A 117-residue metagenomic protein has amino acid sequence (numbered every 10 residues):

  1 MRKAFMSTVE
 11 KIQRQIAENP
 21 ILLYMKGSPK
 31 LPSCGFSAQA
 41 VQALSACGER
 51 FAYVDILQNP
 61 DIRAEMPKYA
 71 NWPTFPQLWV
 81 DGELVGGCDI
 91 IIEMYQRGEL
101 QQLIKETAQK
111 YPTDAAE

Functional and structural regions predicted by a protein language model:
M1-F5: Short, Lys/Arg-enriched N-terminal segments with co-localized hydrophobic residues within the first ~10-30 amino acids
V9-E10: Eukaryotic intrinsically disordered and solvent-exposed regulatory patches
Q13-R50: Local sequence-structure signature of Cys/Sec-based thiol-disulfide redox active-site neighborhoods
L22, Y69-V80, G87-D89: Structural micro-motif
Y24-K26, L57-N59, D81: Structured beta-strand/turn binding interfaces of compact recognition modules in eukaryotic regulators
G48-E65, P73: Thiol-based oxidoreductase modules, predominantly thioredoxin-like and allied folds used for disulfide exchange
A64-F75, T113-A115: Short Fe-S-cluster ligation motifs
V80-P112: Non-catalytic, surface beta->alpha helical segment in thiol-disulfide oxidoreductase systems
